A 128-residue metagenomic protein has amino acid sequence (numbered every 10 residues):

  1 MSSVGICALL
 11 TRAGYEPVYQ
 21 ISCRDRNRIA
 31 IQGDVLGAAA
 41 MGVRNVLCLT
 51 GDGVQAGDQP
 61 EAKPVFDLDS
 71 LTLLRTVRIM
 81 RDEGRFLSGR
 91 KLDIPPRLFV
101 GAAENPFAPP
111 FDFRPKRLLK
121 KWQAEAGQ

Functional and structural regions predicted by a protein language model:
M1-Y15: Glycine-rich, positively charged N-terminal anion/phosphate-binding segment
R12, R28, Q32-L47, G51-Q128: Alpha/beta enzyme core
E16-R28: Aromatic/His-enriched, Gly/Pro-containing loop or helix-boundary segments that lie immediately adjacent to catalytic
